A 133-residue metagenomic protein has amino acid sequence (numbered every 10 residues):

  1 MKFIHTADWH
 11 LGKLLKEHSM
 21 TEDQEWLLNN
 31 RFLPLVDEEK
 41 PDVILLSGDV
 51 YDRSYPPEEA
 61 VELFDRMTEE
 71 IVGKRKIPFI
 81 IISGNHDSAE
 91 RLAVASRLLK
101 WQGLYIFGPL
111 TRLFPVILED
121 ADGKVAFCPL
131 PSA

Functional and structural regions predicted by a protein language model:
M1-E69, K76: N-terminal active-site segment of His-dependent metallophosphoesterases
T6, L35, I82, F107-P109 (+1 more regions): Conserved beta-strand termini and adjacent loop/short-helix elements that scaffold enzyme active sites in alpha/beta
H10-K13, D52-Y55, I82-L92, R112-F114: Active-site environment of divalent metal-dependent phosphoester hydrolases
L45, I80, A126-C128: A structural signal for isolated positions on well-ordered beta-strands in alpha/beta enzyme cores
A60-M67, S88-A95, G123: Generic hydrophobic, aliphatic-rich segments that mediate packing or membrane embedding
E70, K74-I77, I82, W101 (+1 more regions): Cofactor- and metal-binding active-site motifs of prokaryotic enzymes that mediate redox/radical or nucleophilic
I77-R91, R97-Y105: Hydrophobic or amphipathic alpha-helical targeting/insertion segments
V94-L98, Q102-A133: Conserved catalytic scaffold of divalent metal-dependent phosphoesterases
